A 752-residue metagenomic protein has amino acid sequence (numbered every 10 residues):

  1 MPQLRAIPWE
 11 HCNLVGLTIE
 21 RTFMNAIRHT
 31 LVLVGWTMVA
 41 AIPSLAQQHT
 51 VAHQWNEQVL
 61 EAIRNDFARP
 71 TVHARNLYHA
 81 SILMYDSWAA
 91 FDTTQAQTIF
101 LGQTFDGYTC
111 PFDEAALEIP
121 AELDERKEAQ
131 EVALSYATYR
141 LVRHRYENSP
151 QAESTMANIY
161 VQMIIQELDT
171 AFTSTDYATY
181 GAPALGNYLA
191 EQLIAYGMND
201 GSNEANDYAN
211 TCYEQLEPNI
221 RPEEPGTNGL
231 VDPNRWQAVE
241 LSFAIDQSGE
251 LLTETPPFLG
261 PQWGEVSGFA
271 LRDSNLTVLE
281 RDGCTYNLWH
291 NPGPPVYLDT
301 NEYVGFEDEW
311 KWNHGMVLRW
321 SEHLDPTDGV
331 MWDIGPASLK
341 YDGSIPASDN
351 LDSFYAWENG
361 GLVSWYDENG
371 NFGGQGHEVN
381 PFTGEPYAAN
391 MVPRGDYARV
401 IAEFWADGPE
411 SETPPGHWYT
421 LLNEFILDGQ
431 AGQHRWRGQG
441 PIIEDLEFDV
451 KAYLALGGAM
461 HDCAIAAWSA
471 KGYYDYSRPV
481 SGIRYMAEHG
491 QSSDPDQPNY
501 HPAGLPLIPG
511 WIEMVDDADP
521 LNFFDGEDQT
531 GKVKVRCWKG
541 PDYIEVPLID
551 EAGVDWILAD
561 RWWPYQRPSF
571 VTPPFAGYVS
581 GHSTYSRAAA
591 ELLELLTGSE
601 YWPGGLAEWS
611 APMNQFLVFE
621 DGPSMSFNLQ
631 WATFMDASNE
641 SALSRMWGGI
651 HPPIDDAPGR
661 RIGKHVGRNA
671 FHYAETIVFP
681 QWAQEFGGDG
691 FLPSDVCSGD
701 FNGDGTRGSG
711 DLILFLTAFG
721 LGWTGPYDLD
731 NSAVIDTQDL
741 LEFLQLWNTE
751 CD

Functional and structural regions predicted by a protein language model:
L4, I19-V32: Bacterial N-terminal signal peptides that target proteins for export
T30-A41: Bacterial N-terminal signal peptides
I42-A46: Sec/Tat signal peptide C-region and signal peptidase I cleavage site
Q47-S694: Acidic/polar surface patches and capping/hinge elements
D689-D752: Cellulosome-associated attachment modules in secreted, modular CAZymes
